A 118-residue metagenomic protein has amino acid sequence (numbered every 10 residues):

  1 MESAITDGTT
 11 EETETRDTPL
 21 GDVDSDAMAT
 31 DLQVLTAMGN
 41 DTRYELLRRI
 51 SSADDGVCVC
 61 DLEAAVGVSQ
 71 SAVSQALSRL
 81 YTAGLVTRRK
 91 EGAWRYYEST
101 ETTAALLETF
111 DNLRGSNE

Functional and structural regions predicted by a protein language model:
M1-I5, G56, T87: A contiguous, well-structured "functional interface" segment within a domain
M1-N40, G67, T102-E118: Haloarchaeal acidic low-complexity proteome signature biased toward cell-envelope/secretome components but also
A29-S69, R95-S99: N-terminal helix-turn-helix DNA-binding core of bacterial DNA-binding proteins
A64, Y81-T82: Alpha-helical residues within the helix-turn-helix
L77-S78: Short, hydrophobic-biased segments on the C-terminal half of alpha helices that form "recognition helices"
A83-E91, E98: Beta-hairpin "wing" of winged helix-turn-helix
